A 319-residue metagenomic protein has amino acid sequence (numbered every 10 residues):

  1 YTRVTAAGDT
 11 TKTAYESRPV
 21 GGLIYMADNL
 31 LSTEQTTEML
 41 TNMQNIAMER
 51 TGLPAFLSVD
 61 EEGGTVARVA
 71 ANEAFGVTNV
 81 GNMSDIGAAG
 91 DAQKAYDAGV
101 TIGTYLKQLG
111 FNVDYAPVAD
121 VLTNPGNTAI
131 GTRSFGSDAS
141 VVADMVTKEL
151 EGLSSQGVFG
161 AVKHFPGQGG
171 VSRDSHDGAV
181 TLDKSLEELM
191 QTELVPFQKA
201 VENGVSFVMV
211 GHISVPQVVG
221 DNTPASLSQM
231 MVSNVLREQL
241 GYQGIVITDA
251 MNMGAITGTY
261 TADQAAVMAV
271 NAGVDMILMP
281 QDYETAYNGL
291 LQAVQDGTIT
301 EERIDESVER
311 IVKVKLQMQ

Functional and structural regions predicted by a protein language model:
Y1-D9, E62, D249: Boundary/entry segment of secreted carbohydrate-active catalytic domains
T13-V142, H164, G169-D183, G211-L227 (+1 more regions): Enzymes and membrane/adaptor proteins characterized by extended Gly/Ser/Thr/Asp/Glu-rich, aromatic-dotted
E38-N45, T101-T104, S140-G152, V195 (+5 more regions): Alpha-helical scaffolding segments of alpha/beta enzyme cores, especially the outer helices of TIM-barrel or partial
T51-A55, F111-N112, S154-F159, E202-S206 (+2 more regions): Short, well-ordered coil/turn segments that N-cap beta-strands
M145-V146, L150-V162, P166, T192-V205: Phosphate/pyrophosphate-binding betaalpha-module
L182-Q191: Extracellular glycoside hydrolase catalytic/binding regions
A200-G220, G244: Oxyanion-binding "anion nests"
D296-Q319: Mid-to-C-terminal alpha-helical segments outside catalytic/metal-binding sites
